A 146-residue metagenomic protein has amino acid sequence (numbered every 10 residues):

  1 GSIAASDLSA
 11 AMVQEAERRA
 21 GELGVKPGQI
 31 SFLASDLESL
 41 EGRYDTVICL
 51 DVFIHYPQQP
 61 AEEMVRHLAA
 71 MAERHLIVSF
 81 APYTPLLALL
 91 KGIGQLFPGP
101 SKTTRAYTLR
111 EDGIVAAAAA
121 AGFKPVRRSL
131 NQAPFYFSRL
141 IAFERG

Functional and structural regions predicted by a protein language model:
G1-G42, Q59-H67, I77-G146: Class I (Rossmann-like) S-adenosyl-L-methionine-dependent methyltransferase catalytic domain, capturing the SAM-binding
D45, R74: Conserved acidic residues
I48-C49: A conserved beta-strand element that flanks and buttresses the S-adenosyl-L-methionine
V52: Hydrophobic adenine-recognition pocket in adenosine-nucleotide-binding enzymes
Y56-P57, A72-E73: Helix-to-beta-strand junctions that scaffold the AdoMet/dcAdoMet cofactor pocket in Class I SAM-dependent enzymes
